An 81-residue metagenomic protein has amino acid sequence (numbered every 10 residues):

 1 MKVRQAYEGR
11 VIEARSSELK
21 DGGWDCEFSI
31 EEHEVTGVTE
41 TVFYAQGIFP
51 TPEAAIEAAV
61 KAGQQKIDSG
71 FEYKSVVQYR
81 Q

Functional and structural regions predicted by a protein language model:
M1-T36: N-terminal segment of the canonical double-stranded RNA-binding domain
E40-Q81: Acidic, low-complexity intrinsically disordered segments
